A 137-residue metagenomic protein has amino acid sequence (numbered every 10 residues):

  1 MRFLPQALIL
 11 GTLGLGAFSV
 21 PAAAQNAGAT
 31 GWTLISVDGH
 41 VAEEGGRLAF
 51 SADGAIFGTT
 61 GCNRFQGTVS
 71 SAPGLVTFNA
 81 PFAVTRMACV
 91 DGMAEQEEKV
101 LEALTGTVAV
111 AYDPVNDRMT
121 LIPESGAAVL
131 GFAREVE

Functional and structural regions predicted by a protein language model:
F3-Q6, L15-E137: Lipid interaction determinants
